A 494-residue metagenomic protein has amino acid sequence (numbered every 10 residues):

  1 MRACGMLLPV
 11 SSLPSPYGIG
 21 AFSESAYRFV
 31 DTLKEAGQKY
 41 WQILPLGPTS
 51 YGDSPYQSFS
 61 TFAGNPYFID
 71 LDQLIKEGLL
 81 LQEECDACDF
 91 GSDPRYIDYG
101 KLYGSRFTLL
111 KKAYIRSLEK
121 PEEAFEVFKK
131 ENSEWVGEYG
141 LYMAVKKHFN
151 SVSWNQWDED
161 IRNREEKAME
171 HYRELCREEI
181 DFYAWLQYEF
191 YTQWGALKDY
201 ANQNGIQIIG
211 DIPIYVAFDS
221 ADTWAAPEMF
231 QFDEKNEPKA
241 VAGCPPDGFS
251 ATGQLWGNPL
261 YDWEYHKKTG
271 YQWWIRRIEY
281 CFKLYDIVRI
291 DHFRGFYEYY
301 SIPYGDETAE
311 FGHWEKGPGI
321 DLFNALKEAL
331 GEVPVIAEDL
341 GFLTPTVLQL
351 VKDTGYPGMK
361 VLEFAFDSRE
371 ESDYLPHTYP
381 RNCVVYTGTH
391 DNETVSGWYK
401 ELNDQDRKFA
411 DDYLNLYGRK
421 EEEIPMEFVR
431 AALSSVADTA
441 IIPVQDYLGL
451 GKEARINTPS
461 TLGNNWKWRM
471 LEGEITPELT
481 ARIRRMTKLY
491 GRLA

Functional and structural regions predicted by a protein language model:
M1-S11, Y27: N-terminal regions that are enriched for targeting/export leaders and immediately downstream pro/stem segments
P9, S15, D53-Q187, Y191 (+4 more regions): Alpha-amylase-like alpha-glycosidases and glucanotransferases acting on alpha-linked glucans and related
E24-D31, T192-Y200, W274-R276, I424-F428: Short alpha-helical segments and helix-capping/turn motifs at coil-helix boundaries
E24-T49, L284-Y285: Catalytic domains of carbohydrate-active enzymes, especially glycoside hydrolases
K34, W194-N202, K327, V351-K352: Surface-exposed amphipathic alpha-helices with a cationic face
E35, I161, A168, W468 (+2 more regions): Domain-scale activation on soluble regions of proteins
L44, Q207-I209, P213, I287 (+1 more regions): Outer-envelope exported proteins of Gram-negative bacteria
Y183, Q187-V216: Conserved, well-ordered alpha-helix/loop/beta-strand core segments that scaffold catalytic motifs
